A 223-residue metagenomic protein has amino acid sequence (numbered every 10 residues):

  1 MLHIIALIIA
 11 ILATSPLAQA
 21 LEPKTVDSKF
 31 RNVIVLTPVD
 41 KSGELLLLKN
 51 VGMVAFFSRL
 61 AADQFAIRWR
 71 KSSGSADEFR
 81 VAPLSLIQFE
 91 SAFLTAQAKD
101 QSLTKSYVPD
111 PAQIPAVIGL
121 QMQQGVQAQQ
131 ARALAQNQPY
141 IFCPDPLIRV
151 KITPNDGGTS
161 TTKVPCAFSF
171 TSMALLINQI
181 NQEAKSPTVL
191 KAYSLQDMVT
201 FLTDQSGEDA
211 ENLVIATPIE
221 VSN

Functional and structural regions predicted by a protein language model:
I4-T14: Bacterial N-terminal signal peptides
S15-N223: Conserved NAD+-utilizing ADP-ribose enzyme module
